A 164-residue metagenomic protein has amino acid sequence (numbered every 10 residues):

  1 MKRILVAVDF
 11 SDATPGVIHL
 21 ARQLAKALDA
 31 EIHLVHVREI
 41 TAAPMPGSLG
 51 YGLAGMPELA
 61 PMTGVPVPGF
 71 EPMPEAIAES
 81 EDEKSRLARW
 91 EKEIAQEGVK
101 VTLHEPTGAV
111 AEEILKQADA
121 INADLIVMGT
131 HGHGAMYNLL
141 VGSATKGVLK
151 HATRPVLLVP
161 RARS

Functional and structural regions predicted by a protein language model:
M1, D29, A123-D124, R154: Local beta-strand N-terminus motif with an aromatic residue
K2-F70, E97: Small/aliphatic-rich secondary-structure junction motif
F10, L125-K150, R161-S164: Glycine-rich, Arg-bearing micro-motifs that act as flexible, cationic patches
L20, I40-A42, G64-V67, E71-I126 (+1 more regions): Structural beta-alpha unit
H33, T102, L157: Conserved beta-strand positions in the Rossmann-like core of class I SAM-dependent methyltransferases
V35-V37, H151, V159: Generic beta-sheet signal
L49-L53, A120-N122, A144-T145: Short, hinge-like loop/turn segments at secondary-structure boundaries
